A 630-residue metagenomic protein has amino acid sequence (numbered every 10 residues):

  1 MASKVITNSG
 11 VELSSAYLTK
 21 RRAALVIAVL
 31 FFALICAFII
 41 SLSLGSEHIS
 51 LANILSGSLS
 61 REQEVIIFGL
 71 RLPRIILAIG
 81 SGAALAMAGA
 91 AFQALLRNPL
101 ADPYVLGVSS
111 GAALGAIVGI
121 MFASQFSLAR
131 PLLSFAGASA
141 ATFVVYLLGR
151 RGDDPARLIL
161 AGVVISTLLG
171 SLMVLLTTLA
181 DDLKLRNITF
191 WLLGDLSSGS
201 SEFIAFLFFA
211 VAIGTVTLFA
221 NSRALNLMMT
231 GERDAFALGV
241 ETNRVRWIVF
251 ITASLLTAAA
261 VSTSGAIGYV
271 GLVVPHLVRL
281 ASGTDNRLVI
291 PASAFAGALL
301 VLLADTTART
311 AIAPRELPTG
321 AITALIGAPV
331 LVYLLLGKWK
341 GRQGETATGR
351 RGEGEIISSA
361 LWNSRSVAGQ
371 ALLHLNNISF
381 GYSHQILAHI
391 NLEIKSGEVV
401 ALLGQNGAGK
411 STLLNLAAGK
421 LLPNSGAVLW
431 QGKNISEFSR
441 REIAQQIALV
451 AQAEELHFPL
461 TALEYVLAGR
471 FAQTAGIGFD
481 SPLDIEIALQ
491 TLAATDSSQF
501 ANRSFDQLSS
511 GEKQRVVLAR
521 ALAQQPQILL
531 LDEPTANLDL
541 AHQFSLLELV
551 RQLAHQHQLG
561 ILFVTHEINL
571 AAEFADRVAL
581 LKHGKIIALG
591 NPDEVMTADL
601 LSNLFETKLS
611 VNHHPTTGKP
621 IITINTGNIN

Functional and structural regions predicted by a protein language model:
A2-G344: Alpha-helical transmembrane segments in inner-membrane proteins
L403-Q405: The feature captures the beta-strand-to-loop junction immediately N-terminal to the Walker
A418: Helix-to-loop junction immediately C-terminal to a conserved catalytic motif
G426-N434, I443: Conserved ABC transporter NBD signature motif
G478, S504-L508, E512: Conserved ABC ATPase signature
Q525: Conserved catalytic motifs of ABC-family nucleotide-binding domains
L529-E533: Catalytic Walker B motif of ABC-type/P-loop ATPase nucleotide-binding domains
